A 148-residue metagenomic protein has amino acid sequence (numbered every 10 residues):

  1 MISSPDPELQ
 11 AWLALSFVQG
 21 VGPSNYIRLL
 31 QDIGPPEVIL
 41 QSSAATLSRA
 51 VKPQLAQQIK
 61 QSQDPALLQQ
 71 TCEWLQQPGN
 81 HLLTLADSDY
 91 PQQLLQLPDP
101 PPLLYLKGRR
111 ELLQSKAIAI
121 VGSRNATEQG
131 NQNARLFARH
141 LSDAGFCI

Functional and structural regions predicted by a protein language model:
M1-D143: Short, positively charged patches
G145-I148: A short, small-residue-rich loop immediately preceding and capping a beta-strand
